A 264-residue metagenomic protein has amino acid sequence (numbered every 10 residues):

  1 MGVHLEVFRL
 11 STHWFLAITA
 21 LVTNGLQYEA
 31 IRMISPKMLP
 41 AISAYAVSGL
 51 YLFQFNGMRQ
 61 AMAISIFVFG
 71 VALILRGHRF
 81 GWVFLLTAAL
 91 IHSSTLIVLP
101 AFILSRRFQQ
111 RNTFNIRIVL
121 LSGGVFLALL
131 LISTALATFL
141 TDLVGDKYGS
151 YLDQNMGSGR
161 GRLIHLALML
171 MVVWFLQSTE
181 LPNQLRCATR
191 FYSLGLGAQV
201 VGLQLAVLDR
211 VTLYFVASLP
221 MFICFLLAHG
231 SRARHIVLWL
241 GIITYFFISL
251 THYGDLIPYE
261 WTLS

Functional and structural regions predicted by a protein language model:
M1-L10: Short hydrophobic/aromatic helix or loop-helix immediately within or flanking a transmembrane segment in polytopic
A17, Y28-S48: Transmembrane-helix signature of polytopic, membrane-embedded enzymes that assemble or transfer cell-envelope glycans
F55-A61: Short acidic/glycine- and proline-prone juxtamembrane loop motifs at membrane-interface regions of multi-pass membrane
F67-F80: Membrane-interface transmembrane helices that cradle and orient dolichyl/undecaprenyl
I74, A89-H92, V201: Transmembrane helix irregularities
G81-F84, S94-S105: Transmembrane-embedded, aromatic-rich helix segments that form part of the hydrophobic channel/pocket engaging
L99-V216, H252-S264: Alpha-helical transmembrane segments and terminal signal-anchor/GPI-anchor hydrophobic tails, characterized by long
R117-V125, S231-L250: Signature aromatic-anchored transmembrane alpha helix within multi-pass, membrane-resident enzymes that catalyze glycan
